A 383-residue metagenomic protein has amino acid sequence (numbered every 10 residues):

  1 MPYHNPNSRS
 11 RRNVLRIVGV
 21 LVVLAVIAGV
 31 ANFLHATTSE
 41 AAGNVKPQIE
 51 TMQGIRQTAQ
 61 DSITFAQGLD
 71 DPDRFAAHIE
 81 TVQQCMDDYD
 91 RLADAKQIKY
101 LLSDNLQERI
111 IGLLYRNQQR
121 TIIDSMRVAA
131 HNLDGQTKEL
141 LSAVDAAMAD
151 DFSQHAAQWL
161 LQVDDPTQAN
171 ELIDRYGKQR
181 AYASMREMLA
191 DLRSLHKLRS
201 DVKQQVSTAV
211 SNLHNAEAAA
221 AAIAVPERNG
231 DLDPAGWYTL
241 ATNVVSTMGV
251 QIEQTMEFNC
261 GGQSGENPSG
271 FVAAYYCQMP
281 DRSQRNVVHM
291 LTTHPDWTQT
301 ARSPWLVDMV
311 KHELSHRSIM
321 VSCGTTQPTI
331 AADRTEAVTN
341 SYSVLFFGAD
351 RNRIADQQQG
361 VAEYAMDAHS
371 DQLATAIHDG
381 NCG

Functional and structural regions predicted by a protein language model:
M1-L15: Terminal targeting segments of Actinobacterial cell-envelope proteins
R12, I17-V225: Amphipathic alpha-helical assembly segments used for oligomerization, scaffolding, or translocation
S207, S211, A374-G383: Pan-zinc metallopeptidase signature
A221-N286: Auxiliary, metal-adjacent structural segments of Zn-dependent hydrolase domains
I223-L232, H294-P304, T325-D333: Second-shell loop/turn segments in exported
G265-W305, R317-V321: Active-site scaffold of zinc-dependent metalloenzymes
P304-G324, T339-N340, V344: Active-site recognition of the HExxH zinc-binding catalytic motif
T329-S370: Post-HExxH zinc-binding segment in Zn-dependent metallohydrolases
